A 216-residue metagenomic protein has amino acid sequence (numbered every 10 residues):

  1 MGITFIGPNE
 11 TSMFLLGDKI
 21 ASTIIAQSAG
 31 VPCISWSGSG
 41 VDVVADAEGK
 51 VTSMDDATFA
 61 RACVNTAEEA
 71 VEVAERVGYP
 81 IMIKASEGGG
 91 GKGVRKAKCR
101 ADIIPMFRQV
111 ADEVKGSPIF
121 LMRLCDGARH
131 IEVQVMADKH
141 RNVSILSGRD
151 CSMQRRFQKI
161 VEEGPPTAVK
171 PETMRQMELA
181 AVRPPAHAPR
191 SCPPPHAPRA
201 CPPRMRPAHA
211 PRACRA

Functional and structural regions predicted by a protein language model:
M1-R190, R199, A216: N-terminal beta-alpha lobe that positions the nucleotide/phosphoryl donor in ATP/NTP-coupled carboxylate activation
P189, H196-P198, P203-R212: Compositionally biased, intrinsically disordered low-complexity segments enriched in Pro/Arg/Gln/His
